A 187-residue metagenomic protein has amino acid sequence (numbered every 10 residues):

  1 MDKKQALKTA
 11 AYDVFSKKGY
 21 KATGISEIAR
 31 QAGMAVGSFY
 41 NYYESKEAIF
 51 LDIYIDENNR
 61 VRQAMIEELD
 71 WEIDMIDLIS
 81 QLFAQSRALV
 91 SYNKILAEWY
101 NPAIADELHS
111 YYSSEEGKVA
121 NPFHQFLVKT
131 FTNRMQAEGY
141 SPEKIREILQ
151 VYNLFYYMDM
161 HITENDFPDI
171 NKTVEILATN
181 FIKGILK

Functional and structural regions predicted by a protein language model:
A6, A10, V14-A48, D52: Helix-turn-helix
K46, I53, E57, V61 (+4 more regions): Hydrophobic/aromatic residues within well-ordered alpha-helical segments
D52, D56, I66-Y92, L149: Hydrophobic alpha-helical connector segments
R60, Q85-N93, F155-M158, I162 (+1 more regions): Phosphate/oxyanion-binding loops and surfaces in catalytic or ligand/nucleic-acid-binding neighborhoods
R62, L108-G139, E143-E147: Amphipathic alpha-helical packing segments from all-alpha helical-bundle domains
A88-Y112, M160-E164: Amphipathic alpha-helical segments used for helix-helix packing
E98, M135-N180: Hydrophobic/aromatic-rich alpha-helical bundle segments in the mid-to-C-terminal region
N180-K187: C-terminal alpha-helix
